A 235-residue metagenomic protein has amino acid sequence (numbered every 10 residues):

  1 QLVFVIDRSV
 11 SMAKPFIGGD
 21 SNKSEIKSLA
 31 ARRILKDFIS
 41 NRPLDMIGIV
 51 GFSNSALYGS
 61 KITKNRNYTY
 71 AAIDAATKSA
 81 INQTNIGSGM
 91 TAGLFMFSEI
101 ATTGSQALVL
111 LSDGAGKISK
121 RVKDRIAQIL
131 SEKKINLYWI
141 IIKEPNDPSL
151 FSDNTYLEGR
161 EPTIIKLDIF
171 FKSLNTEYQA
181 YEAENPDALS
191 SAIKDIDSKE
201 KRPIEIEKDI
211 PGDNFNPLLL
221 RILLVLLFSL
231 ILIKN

Functional and structural regions predicted by a protein language model:
L2, M12-M46, T63-R66: …and closely analogous acidic/polar surface helices at protein-protein or active-site interfaces in A-domain-like
D7-S9, I49-F52, G93, G104-R125 (+2 more regions): DG-centered beta-turn motif at the end of beta-strands
P15, P43-A76, G89, F95-E99 (+2 more regions): Short beta-strand-loop
G18-S28, L35-D37, A56-G59, D74-Q83 (+3 more regions): Second-shell loop/turn segments in exported
G114-S173: VWA/integrin I-like adhesion module and closely mimicked acidic/polar interface patches used
E161, T176-N185: Short acidic-hydrophobic, aromatic-tinged amphipathic segments that line or gate anion-handling sites
Y181-D213: Juxtamembrane amphipathic/hinge helix adjacent to a transmembrane helix
R202-N235: C-terminal signal-anchor/stop-transfer transmembrane helix together with its immediate cytosolic, Lys/Arg-enriched
